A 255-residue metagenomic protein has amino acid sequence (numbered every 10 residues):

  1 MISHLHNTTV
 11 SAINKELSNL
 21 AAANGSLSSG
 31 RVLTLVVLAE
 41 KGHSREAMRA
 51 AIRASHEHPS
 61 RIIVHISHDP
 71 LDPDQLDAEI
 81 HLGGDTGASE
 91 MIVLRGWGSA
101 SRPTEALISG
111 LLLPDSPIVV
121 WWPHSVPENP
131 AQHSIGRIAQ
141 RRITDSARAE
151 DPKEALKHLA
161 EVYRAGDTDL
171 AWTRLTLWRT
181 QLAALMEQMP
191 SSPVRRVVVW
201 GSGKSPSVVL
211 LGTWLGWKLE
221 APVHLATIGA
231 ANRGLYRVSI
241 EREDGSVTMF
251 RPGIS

Functional and structural regions predicted by a protein language model:
M1-V120: An N-terminal, globular interaction/scaffold subdomain
K15, L20-N24, G212-W214, H224-S255: C-terminal structured domains
H43-E46, S205-P206, D244-R251: Short, surface-exposed beta-strand/loop "edge" segments at domain boundaries and coil↔beta transitions
A51-S55, I108-G110, S134-R137, G212-K218: Short, solvent-exposed amphipathic alpha-helical segments in soluble enzyme and RNA/protein-processing domains
R61-P70, W121-P123, T144-A149, P222-N232: A generic structural motif
D77-G84, G136-R148, S239-G253: Acidic, Ser/Thr-rich peripheral helices and adjacent loops at domain boundaries
E90-A183: Internal, hydrophobic cores of structured domains that mediate oligomerization or house catalytic pockets within large
L170-L225, R233-G234: ATP/pyrophosphate-binding catalytic subdomain of soluble kinases
